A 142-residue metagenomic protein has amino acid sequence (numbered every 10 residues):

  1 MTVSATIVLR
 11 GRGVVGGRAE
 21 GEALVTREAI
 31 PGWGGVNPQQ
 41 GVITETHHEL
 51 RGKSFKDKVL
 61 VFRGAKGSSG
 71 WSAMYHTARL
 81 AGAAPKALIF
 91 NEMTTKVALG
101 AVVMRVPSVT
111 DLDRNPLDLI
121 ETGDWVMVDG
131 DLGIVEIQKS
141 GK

Functional and structural regions predicted by a protein language model:
V3-G17, L24-E136, G141: Feature captures the catalytic cores and cofactor-binding loops of soluble hydro-lyases/lyases that act on carboxylate
